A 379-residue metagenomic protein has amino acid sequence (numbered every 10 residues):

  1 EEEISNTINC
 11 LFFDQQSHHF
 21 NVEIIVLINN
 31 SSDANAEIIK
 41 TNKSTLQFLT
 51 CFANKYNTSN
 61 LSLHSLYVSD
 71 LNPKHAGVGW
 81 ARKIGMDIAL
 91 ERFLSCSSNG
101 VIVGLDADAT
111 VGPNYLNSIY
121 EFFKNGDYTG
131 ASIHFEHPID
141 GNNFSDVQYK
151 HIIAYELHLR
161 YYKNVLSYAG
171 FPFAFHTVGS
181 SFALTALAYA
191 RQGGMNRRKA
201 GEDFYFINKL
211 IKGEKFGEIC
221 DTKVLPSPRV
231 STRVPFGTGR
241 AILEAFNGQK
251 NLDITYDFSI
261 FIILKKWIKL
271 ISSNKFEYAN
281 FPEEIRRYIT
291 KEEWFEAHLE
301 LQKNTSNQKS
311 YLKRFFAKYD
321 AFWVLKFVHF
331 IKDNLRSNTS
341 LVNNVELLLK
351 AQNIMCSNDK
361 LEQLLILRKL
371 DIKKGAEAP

Functional and structural regions predicted by a protein language model:
C10-P73: Acidic donor-binding segment of Leloir-type glycosyltransferases
C96-G100, L105-E121: Acidic donor-binding/catalytic loop of UDP-sugar-dependent glycosyltransferases, especially processive GT2
S118, D127-Y149: Short beta-strand-to-loop element that shapes/binds the nucleotide-sugar donor at the catalytic cleft/hinge
Y162-A183: A recurrent flexible, glycine/aromatic-enriched loop bordering the glycosyltransferase active site that acts as
R198, L210-L225: Catalytic donor-sugar/metal-binding loop of nucleotide-sugar-dependent glycosyltransferases
R198-Y205: Acidic donor-binding loop at a coil-to-helix junction in glycosyltransferase catalytic cores that engages
I219-R240, A245: Active-site donor/metal-binding and catalytic loop motifs of nucleotide-sugar-dependent glycosylation enzymes
E244-P379: Terminal low-complexity segments of carbohydrate-biosynthetic enzymes
